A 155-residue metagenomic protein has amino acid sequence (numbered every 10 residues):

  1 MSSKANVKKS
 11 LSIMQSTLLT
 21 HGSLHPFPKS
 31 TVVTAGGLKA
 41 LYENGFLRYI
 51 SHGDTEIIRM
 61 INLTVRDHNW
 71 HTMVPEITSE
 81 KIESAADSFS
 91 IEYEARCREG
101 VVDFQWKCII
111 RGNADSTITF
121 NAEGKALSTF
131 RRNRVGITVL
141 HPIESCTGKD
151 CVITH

Functional and structural regions predicted by a protein language model:
K4-E94: Acidic-aromatic substrate-binding/catalytic surfaces of carbohydrate-active enzymes
L24, L38-K39, L47, T55-E56 (+6 more regions): Compositionally biased, intrinsically disordered low-complexity regions
A40-L41, G53-N62, C97-Q105, T129-R132 (+1 more regions): Short, surface-exposed beta-strand/loop "edge" segments at domain boundaries and coil↔beta transitions
H52, I61, N69, I110-A114 (+1 more regions): Short, low-complexity, polar/charged sequence segments that are solvent-exposed and flexible
V65-L127, R131: Extended, loop-rich substrate-binding clefts of extracytoplasmic carbohydrate-active enzymes
T119-H155: Polysaccharide-binding surfaces and accessory modules of carbohydrate-active proteins
